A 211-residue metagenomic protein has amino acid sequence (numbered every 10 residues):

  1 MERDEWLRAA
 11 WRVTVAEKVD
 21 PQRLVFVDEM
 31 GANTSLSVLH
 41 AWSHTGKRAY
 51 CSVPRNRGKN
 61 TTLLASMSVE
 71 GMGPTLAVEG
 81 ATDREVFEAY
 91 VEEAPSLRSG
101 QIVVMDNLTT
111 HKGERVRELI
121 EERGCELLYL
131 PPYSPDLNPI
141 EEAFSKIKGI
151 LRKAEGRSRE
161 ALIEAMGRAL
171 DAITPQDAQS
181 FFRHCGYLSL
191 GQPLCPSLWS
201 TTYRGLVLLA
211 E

Functional and structural regions predicted by a protein language model:
M1-E211: Short functional hotspots at interaction and active-site rims
